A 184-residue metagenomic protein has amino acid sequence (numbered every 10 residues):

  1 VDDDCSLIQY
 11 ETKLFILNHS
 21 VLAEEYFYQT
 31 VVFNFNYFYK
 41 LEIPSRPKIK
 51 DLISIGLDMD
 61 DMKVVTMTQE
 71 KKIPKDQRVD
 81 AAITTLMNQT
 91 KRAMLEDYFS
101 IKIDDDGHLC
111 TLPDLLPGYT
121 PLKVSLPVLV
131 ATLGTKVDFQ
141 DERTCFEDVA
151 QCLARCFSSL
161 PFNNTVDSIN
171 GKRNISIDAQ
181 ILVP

Functional and structural regions predicted by a protein language model:
V1-P184: Long, charged low-complexity intrinsically disordered regions
